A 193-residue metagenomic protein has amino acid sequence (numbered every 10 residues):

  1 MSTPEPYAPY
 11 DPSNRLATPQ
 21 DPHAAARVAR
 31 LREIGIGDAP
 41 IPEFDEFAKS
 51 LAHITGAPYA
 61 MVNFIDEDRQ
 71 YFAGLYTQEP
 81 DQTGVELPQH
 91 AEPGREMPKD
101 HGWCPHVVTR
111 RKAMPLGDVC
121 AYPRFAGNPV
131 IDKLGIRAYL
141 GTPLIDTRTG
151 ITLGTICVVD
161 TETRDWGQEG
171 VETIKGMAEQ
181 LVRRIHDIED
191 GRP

Functional and structural regions predicted by a protein language model:
M1-P98, E169-V171, K175-Q180, R184-P193: Intrinsically disordered, low-complexity terminal regulatory regions
S50-H53, P105-K112, T142, G176: Residue-level signal for well-ordered alpha-helical scaffold segments within enzymatic catalytic domains
Y59, C104, G141, T155: Short hydrophobic/aromatic beta-strand element in the GNAT-like acyltransferase core that lines or flanks the acyl-donor
I65-L75, P80-R137: Regulatory sensory and allosteric helical modules in signal-transduction proteins and certain transcription factors
R110, R148-T149: Residue-level recognition of short loop/turn positions
A138-T147: A short, aliphatic-rich beta-strand micro-motif
T152: Glycine-rich acetyl-CoA-binding "A-motif" of GNAT/NAT acetyltransferases
T155-R164: Short beta-strand-to-loop transition segments that serve as allosteric relay/switch motifs in sensory/regulatory domains
